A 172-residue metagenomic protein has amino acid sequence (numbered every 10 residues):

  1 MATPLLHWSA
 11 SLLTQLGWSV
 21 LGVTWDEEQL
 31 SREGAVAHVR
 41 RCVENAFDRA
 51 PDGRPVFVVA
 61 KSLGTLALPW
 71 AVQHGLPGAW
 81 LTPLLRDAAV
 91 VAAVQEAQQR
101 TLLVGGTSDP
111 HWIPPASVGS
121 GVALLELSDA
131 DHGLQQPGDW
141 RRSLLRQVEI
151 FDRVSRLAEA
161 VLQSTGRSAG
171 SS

Functional and structural regions predicted by a protein language model:
M1-G53: Serine-hydrolase catalytic machinery in alpha/beta-hydrolase-like enzymes
T24-Q29, L85, D131-L134: Alpha/beta-hydrolase active-site loop signature
F57-P69: Gly/Ala-rich beta-loop-alpha elbow adjacent to hydrolase catalytic centers
A71-H74, V91-Q98, A116-S120: Short, conserved loop/helix-junction motifs that constitute active-site signature segments in enzyme catalytic cores
H74-A88: A conserved short beta-strand
A97-Q98, L103-G105: Short beta-strand/loop motif that positions the catalytic acidic residue of the alpha/beta-hydrolase fold
T107-W112, D131-G133: Acidic catalytic loop of the alpha/beta-hydrolase fold
A130-Q147: Catalytic histidine-centered segment of alpha/beta-hydrolase-like enzymes
